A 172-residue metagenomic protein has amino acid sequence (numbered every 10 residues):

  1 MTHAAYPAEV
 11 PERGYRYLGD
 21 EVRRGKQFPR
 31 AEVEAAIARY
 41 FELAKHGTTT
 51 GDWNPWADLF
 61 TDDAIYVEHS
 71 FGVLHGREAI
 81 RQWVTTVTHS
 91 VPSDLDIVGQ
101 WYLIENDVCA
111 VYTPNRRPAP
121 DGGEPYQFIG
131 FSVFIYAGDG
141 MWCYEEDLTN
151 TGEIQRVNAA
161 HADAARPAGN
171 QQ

Functional and structural regions predicted by a protein language model:
M1-D58, D62, A165-R166, Q172: Short, low-complexity N-terminal intrinsically disordered segments enriched in polar/charged residues
A8, I129-A165: Short beta-strand edge/turn micro-motifs at domain boundaries
I37-A44, F60, I80, V84-T88 (+3 more regions): Hydrophobic alpha-helical core bundles mediating ligand binding, dimerization, or RNAP-core interactions
Y40, D52-A57, A64, G76 (+5 more regions): Hydrophobic pocket/interface hotspot
W53-D107: A solvent-exposed, acidic/Ser-Thr-rich amphipathic alpha-helical stretch
R77-E78, D121-E124, E153-A160: A short, polar/proline- and glycine-enriched secondary-structure boundary/capping micro-motif
V84, I97-L103, N115-R116, I129-I135: Hydrophobic/aromatic beta-strand elements that line small-molecule binding cavities or substrate pockets in beta-rich
H89-S93, R116-Q127: Short, cysteine-centered beta-strand-loop-beta hairpins and adjacent loop/turn segments enriched in charged/polar
